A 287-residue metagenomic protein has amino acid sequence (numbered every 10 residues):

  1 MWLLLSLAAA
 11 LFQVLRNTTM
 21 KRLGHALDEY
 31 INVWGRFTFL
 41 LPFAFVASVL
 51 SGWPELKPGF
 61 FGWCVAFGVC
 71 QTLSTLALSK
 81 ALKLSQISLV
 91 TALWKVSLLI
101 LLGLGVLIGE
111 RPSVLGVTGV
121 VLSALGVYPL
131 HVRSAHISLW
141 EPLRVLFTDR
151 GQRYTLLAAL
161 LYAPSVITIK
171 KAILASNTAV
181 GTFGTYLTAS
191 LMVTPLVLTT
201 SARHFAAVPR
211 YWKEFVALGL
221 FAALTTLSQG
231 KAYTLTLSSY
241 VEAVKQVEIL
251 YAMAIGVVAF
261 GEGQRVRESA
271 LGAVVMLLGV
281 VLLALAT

Functional and structural regions predicted by a protein language model:
M1-V69, T75-L84, A124-L125, V132-Y154 (+4 more regions): Membrane-interface interhelical linkers
V14, F45, G68-L76, L98-G103 (+8 more regions): Hydrophobic/small/kink-forming positions within alpha-helical transmembrane segments of polytopic membrane proteins
N32, G181-T182: Alpha-helical transmembrane segments of multi-pass secondary-active solute transporters
W34-P42, T91-I100, A158-L161, L220 (+2 more regions): Short hydrophobic alpha-helical membrane-embedded segments
F43-W53, L101-G116, L157-L174, F221-S238 (+1 more regions): Hydrophobic alpha-helical transmembrane segments in multi-pass integral membrane proteins
A44, L102-V106, L115-S134, I255 (+1 more regions): Hydrophobic transmembrane alpha-helices of multi-pass small-molecule transport proteins
A66-Q71, L82-V127, T182-S190, S238-V258: Specific alpha-helical transmembrane segments that line the substrate/conduction pathway and gating interfaces
L224-T287: C-terminal appended segment following the main domain
